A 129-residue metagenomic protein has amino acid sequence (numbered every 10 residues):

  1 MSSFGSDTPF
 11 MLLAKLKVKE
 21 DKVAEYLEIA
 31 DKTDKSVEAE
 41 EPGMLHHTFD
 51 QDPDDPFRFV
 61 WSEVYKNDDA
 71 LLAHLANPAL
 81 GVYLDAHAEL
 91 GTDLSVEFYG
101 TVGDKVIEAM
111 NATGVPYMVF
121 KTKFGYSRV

Functional and structural regions predicted by a protein language model:
M1-F4, R128: Eukaryotic N-terminal low-complexity, Ser/Thr- and Lys/Arg-rich leader segments that predominantly function as
F4-F10, D52-D55: Short, flexible turn/loop "capping" segments at secondary-structure junctions
G5, S36-L45, V64-G125: An amphipathic, aromatic/His-enriched active-site/gating alpha helix that lines ligand/cofactor pockets
P9-K17: Active-site-flanking beta-strand signature of metal-NTP-handling nucleotidyl enzymes and homologous cyclase-like
K17-E28: Short, surface-exposed ligand-recognition loops at beta-strand->loop->(often short) alpha-helix junctions that present
A30, D34: Short amphipathic alpha-helical/adjacent loop interface patches that line ligand and macromolecule-binding sites
D50-P56, A88-G91: A short beta-turn/loop motif at secondary-structure boundaries
